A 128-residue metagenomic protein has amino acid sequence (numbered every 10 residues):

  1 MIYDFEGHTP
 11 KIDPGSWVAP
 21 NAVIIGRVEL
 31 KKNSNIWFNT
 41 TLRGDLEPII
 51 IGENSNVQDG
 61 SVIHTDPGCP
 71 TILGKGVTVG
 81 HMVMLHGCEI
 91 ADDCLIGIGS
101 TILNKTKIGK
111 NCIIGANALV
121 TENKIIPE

Functional and structural regions predicted by a protein language model:
M1-S16: Extreme N-terminal tail/first-helix region
P14, A19-P20, I25-G26, K31-K32 (+14 more regions): Left-handed beta-helix
